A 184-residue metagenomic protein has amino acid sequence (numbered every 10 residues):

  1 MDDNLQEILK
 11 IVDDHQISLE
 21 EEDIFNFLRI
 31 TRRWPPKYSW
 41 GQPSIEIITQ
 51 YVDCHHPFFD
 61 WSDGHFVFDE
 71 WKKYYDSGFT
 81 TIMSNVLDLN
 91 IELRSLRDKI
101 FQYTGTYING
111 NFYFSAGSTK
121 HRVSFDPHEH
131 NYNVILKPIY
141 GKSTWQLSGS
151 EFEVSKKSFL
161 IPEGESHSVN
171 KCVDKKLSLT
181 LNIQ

Functional and structural regions predicted by a protein language model:
M1-T49: An N-terminal JmjN-like helical accessory module and its immediate linker preceding a catalytic domain
Q6, P162-E163: Proline-centered helix-kink/hinge sites
P36, I45-S158, E165-Q184: Active-site region of the double-stranded beta-helix
